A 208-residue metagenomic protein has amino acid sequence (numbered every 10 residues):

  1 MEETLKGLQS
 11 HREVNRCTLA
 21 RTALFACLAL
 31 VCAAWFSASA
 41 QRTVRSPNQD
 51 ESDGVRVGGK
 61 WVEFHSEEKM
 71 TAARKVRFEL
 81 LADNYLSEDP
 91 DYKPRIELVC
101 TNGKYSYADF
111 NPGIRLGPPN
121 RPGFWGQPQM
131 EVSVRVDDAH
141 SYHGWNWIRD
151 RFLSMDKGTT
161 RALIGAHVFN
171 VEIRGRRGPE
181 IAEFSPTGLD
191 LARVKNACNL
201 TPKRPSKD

Functional and structural regions predicted by a protein language model:
M1-A20: N-terminal secretory signal peptides that target proteins for export/translocation
L8, W35-S37: Intrinsically disordered, low-complexity segments
R16, R21, A192-N196: Polar/charged alpha-helical tracts
A23-A34: Bacterial N-terminal signal peptides
S39-D208: A generic "folded-domain core" signal
